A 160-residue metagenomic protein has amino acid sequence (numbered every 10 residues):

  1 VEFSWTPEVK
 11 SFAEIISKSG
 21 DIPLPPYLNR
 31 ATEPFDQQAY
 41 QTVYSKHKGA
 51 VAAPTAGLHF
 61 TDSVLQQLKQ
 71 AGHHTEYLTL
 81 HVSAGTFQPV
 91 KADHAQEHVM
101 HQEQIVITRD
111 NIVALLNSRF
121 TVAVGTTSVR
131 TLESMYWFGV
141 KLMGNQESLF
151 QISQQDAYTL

Functional and structural regions predicted by a protein language model:
V1-L160: Surface-exposed, charge/polar-rich loops and edge strands
